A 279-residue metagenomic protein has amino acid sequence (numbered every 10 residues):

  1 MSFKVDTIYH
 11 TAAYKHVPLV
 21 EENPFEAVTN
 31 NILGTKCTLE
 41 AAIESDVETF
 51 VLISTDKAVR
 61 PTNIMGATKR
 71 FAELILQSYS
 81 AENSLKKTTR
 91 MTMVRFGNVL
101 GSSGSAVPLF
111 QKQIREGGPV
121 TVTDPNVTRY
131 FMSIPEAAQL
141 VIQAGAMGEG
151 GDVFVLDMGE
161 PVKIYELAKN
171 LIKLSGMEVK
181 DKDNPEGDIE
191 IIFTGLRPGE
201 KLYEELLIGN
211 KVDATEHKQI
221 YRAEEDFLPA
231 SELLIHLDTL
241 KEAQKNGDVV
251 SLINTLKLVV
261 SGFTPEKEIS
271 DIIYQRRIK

Functional and structural regions predicted by a protein language model:
M1-T7, G199: Conserved Rossmann-fold cofactor-binding substructure of NAD(P)-dependent oxidoreductases
S2-F3, A41, L140: CheY-like receiver
H10, Y14-P18, E22-L74, S78: Conserved Rossmann-fold NAD(P)-dependent oxidoreductase catalytic core, especially the SDR/UDP-sugar
S78-K279: Strand-loop microenvironment adjacent to phosphate/nucleotide-handling motifs in alpha/beta enzyme folds
